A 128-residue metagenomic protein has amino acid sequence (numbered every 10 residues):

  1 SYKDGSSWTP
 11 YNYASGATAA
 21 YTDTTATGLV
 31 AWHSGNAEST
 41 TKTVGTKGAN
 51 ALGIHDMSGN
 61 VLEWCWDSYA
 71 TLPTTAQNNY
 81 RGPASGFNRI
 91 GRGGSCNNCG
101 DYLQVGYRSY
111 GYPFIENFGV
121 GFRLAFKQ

Functional and structural regions predicted by a protein language model:
Y2-A19, T40, M57, V61-Q128: Surface-exposed recognition segments
T24-S58, S109-F114: Short, well-ordered junction/capping motifs at the entry into regular secondary structure
